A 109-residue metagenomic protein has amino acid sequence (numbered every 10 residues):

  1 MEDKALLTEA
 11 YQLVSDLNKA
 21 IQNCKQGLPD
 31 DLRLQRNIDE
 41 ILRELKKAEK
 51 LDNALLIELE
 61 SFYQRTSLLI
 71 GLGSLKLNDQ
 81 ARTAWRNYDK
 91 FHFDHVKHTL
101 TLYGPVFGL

Functional and structural regions predicted by a protein language model:
M1-D39, L100-L109: Short terminal alpha-helical segments
L17, G27, L59, H92-H95: Non-transmembrane alpha-helical oligomerization segments
I21-L72: Amphipathic alpha-helical interaction modules
Q64-L109: Amphipathic alpha-helical binding modules
